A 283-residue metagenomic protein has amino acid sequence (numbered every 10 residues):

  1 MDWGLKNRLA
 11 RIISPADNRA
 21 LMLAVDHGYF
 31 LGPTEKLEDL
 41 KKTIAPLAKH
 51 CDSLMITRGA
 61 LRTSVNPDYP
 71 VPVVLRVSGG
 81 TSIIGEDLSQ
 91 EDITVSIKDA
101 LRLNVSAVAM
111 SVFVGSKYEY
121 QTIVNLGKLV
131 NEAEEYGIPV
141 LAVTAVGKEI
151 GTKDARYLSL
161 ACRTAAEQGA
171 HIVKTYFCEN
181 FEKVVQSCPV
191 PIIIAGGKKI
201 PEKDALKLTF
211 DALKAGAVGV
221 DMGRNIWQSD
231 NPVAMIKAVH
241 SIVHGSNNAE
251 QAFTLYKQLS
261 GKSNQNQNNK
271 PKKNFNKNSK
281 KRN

Functional and structural regions predicted by a protein language model:
M1-P15: N-terminal basic/disordered segments at the start of proteins
K6-A10, Q90-E91, V95, K272: Intrinsically disordered, low-complexity regions
L9, V184, A252-Y256: Generic structural signal of hydrophobic/aromatic residues within well-ordered alpha-helices of folded domains
P15-I83, D87-I194, K199-M222, H240-S241 (+1 more regions): Alpha/beta enzyme core
L213, Q228-Q265: C-terminal helical cap(s) of enzyme catalytic domains, especially alpha/beta-barrels
N225: Active-site metal-binding loops of divalent metal-dependent hydrolases
Q267-N283: Intrinsically disordered, low-complexity RNA-associated tracts
